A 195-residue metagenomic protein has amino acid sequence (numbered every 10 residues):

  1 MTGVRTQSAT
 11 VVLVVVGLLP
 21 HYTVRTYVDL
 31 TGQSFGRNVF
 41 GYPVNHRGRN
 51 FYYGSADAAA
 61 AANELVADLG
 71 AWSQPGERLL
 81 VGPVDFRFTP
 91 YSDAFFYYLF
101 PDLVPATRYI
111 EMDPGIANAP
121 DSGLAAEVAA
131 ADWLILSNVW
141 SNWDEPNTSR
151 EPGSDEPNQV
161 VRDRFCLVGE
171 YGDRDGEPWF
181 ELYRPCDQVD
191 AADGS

Functional and structural regions predicted by a protein language model:
T2-V15: Membrane-interfacial entry segments at the cytosolic side of transmembrane helices
V16-D190: Extracytoplasmic
D193-G194: Flexible, glycine-/basic-rich loop-and-beta segments that form/coincide with the SAM-dependent methyltransferase
